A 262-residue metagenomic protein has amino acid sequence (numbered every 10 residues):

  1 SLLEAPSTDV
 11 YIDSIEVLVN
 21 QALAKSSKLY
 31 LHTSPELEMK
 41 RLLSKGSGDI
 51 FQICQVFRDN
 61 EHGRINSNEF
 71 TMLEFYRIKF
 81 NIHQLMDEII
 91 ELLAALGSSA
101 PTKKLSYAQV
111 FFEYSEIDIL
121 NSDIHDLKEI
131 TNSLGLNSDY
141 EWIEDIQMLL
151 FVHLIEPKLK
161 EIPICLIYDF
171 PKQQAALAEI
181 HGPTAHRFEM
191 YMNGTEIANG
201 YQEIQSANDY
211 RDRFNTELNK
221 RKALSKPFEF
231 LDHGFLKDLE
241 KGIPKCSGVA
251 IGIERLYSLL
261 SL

Functional and structural regions predicted by a protein language model:
S1-A5, D9-K45, D49-N81, I119-L262: A translation/RNA-centric and nucleic-acid-associated enzymatic feature enriched in Class II aminoacyl-tRNA synthetases
K45, V56, N60, L92-S99 (+1 more regions): Mid-sequence acidic-hydrophobic segments that form the walls of catalytic/ligand-binding cavities or oligomerization
N81-Y107, D126: Acidic, low-complexity central loop/insert segments
P101-I119: Short, conserved secondary-structure transition motifs
